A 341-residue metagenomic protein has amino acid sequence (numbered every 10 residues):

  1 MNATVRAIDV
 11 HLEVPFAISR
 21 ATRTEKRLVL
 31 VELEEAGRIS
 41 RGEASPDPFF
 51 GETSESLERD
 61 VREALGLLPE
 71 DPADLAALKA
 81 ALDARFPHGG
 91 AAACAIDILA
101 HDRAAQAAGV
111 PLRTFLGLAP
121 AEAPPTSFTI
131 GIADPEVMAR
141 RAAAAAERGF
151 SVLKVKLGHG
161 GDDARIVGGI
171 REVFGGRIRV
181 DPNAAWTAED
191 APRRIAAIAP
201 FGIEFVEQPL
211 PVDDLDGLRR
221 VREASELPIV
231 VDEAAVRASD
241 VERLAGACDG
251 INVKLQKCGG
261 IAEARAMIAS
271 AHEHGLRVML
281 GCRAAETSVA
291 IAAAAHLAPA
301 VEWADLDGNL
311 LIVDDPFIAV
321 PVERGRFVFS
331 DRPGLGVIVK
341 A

Functional and structural regions predicted by a protein language model:
M1-I178, N183-P192, A196-P200, A224 (+1 more regions): N-terminal capping/lid subdomain adjacent to the active-site entrance of alpha/beta enzymes
N2-T4, I203, C248, V301: A broad structural signal for short, well-ordered beta-strand segments within beta-sheet-rich domains
I8-V10, G131, A234, R283 (+2 more regions): Residues that form or immediately flank small-molecule/cofactor binding pockets and catalytic motifs
E43, D163, E207, E233 (+1 more regions): Acidic-residue sensor for enzyme active/binding pockets
D74-A76, L112-R113, F205-P209, G281-C282 (+1 more regions): Flexible, glycine/charged-enriched surface loops at secondary-structure junctions
C94-A95, P135, G160, A188 (+5 more regions): Short alpha-helix boundary/capping motifs
G131, S151-G160, R179-A184, G202-D213 (+2 more regions): Catalytic beta/alpha-barrel core
D213-R220, A224-P228, A235-R326: Shared catalytic-loop signature of beta/alpha-barrel
